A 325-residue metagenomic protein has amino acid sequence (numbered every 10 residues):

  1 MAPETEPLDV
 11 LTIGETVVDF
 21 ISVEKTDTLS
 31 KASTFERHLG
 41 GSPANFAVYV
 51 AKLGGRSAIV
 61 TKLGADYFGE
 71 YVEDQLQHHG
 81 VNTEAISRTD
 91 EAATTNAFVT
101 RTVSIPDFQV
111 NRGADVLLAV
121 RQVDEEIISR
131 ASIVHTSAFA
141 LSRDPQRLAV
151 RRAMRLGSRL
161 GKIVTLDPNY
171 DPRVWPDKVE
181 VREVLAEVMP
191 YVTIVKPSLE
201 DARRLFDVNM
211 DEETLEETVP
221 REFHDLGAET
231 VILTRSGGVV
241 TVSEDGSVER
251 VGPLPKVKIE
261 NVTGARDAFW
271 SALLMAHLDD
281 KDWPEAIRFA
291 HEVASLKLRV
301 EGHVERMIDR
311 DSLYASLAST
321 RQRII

Functional and structural regions predicted by a protein language model:
M1-L11, R155, V208, E212-I325: Conserved phosphate-binding/catalytic region of the ribokinase-like
M1-N82, K258, I324-I325: Glycine-rich phosphate/adenosyl-contacting loop at the front of the ribokinase-like
T16, P168, A268: Active-site metal-binding loops of divalent metal-dependent hydrolases
N45-R56, V99-R101, M275-D280: Alpha-helix C-terminal capping segments
R56-A138, Y314-I325: Conserved N-terminal subdomain of the carbohydrate kinase-like
R56-S57, T83, K162-V164, V231: Hydrophobic anchor at the start of a short beta-strand that flanks the dinucleotide cofactor-binding loop
I133, F139-R221, G237-V240: Conserved beta-alpha-beta core of the PfkB/ribokinase-like small-molecule kinase fold
